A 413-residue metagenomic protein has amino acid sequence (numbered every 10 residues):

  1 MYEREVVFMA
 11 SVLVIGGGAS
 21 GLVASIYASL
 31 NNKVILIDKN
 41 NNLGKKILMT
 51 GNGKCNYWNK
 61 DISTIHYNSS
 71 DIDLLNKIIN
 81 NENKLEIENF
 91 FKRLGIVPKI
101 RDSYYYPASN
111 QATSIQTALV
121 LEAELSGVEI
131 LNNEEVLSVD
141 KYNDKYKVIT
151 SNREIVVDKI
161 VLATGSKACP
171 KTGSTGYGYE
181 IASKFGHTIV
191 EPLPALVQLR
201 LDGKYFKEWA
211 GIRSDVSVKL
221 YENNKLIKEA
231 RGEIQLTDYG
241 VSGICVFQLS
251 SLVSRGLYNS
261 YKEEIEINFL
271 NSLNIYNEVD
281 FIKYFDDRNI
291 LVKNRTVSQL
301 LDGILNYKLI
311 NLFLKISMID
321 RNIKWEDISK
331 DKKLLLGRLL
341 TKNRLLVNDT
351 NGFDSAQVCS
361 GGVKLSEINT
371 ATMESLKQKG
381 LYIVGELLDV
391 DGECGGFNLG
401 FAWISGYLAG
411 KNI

Functional and structural regions predicted by a protein language model:
S11-L36, A409-I413: N-terminal Rossmann-like FAD-binding beta1-loop-alpha1 element of flavoenzymes
L13-I15, V136, I155-P170, A182-S183 (+2 more regions): Short hydrophobic core segments
S29-N52: Glycine-rich FAD pyrophosphate-binding loop
N41-L43, L48-M49, Y57-T64, V97 (+2 more regions): An anion/pyrophosphate-binding glycine-rich loop and adjacent beta-alpha core in soluble alpha-beta enzymes
N52-D102: Glycine-rich active-site loop/strand segments that organize a redox cofactor
N81-K159: Feature captures the FAD/FMN-dependent oxidoreductase FAD-binding
N132, N311-D391: A glycine-rich dinucleotide-binding beta-alpha-beta segment and adjacent secondary-structure elements that constitute
K159-Y205: Glycine-rich loop(s) and the adjacent beta-strand/alpha-helix scaffold that form part
